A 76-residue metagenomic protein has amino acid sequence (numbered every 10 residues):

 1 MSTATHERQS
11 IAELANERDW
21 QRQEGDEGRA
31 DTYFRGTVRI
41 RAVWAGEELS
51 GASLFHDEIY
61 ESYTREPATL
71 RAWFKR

Functional and structural regions predicted by a protein language model:
M1-R29, I59-T69: Negatively charged, low-complexity tracts enriched in Asp/Glu with abundant Ser/Thr
M1-S2, F74-R76: Short intrinsically disordered terminal tails
R18-E47: Amphipathic, interaction-prone secondary-structure segments
I40-R65: Intrinsically disordered, low-complexity regulatory segments enriched in Ser/Thr/Pro and charged residues
